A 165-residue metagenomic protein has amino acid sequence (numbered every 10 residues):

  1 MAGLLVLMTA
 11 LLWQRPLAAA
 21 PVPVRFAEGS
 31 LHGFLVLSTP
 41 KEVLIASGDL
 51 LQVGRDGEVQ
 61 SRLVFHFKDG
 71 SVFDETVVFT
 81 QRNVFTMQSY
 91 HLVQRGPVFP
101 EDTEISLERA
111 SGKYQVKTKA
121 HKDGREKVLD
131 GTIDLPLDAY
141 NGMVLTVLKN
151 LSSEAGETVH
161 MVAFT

Functional and structural regions predicted by a protein language model:
A2-W13: Bacterial N-terminal signal peptides
R15-D74, P97-D102: N-terminal cleavable signal peptides for secretion/export
P21-V24, K113-T165: Solvent-exposed helix/loop surface patches that form functional interfaces
I45-D49, E75-V78, D102-R109, D123-D138: Short amphipathic beta-strand/extended segments with alternating polar/hydrophobic composition
Q52, S61, V77, M87 (+2 more regions): Generic hydrophobic, helix-prone segments enriched in Leu/Val/Ile
V72-K117: Hydrophobic/aromatic-rich structural module bridging two neighboring secondary-structure elements via a short loop
